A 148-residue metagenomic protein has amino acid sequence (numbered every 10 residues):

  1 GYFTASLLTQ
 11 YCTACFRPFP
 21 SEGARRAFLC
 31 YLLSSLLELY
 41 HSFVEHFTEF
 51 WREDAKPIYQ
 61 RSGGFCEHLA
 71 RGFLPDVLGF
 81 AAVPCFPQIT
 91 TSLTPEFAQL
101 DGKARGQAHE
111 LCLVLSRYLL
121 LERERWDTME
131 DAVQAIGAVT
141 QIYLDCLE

Functional and structural regions predicted by a protein language model:
G1-A55, A81-Q99: Active-site activation/catalytic loop segments of kinase-like enzymes and analogous catalytic loops in related
S42, I58-F65: Long, amphipathic alpha-helical stalk/connector segments used for oligomerization, subunit docking, or mechanical
W51-Q60, L74: Fe(II)/2-oxoglutarate
G63-E148: ATP/Mg2+ or Mg2+-diphosphate-binding catalytic cores that bind nucleotide phosphates or diphosphates via glycine-rich
